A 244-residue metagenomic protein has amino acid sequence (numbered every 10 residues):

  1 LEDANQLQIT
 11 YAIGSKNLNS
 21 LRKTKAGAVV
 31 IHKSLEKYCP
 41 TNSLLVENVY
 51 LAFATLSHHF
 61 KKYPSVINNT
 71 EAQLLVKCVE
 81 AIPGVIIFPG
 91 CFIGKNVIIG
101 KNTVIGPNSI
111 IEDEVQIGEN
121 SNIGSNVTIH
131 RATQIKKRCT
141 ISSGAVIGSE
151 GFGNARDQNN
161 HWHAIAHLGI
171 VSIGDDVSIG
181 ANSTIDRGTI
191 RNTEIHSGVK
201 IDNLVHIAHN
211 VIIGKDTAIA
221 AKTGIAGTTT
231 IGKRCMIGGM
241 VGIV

Functional and structural regions predicted by a protein language model:
L1-Q73, T133, R138, G144-A145 (+2 more regions): Terminal amphipathic alpha-helical/low-complexity segments used for targeting or macromolecular assembly
Y11, Q73-V244: Structural signal for interior beta-strand "rungs" in well-ordered beta-sheet cores of soluble enzyme domains
